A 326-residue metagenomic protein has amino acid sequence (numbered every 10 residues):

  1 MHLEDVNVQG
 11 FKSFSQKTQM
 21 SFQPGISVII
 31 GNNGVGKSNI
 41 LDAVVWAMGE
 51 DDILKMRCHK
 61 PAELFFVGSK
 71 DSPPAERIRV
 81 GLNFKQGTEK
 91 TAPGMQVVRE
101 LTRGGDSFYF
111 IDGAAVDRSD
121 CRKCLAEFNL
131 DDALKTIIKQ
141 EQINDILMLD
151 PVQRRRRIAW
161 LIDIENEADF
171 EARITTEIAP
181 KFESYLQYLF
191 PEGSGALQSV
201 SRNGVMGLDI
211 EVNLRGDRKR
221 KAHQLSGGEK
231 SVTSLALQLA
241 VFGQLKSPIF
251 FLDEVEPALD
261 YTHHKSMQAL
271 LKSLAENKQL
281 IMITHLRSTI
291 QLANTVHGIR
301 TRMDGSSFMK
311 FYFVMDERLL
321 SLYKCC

Functional and structural regions predicted by a protein language model:
M1-Q142, R156, D163-C326: Terminal ABC-like ATPase head and other globular end-domains that cap long coiled-coil arms in SMC/Rad50/SbcC-family
I146-Q153: Cytochrome P450
